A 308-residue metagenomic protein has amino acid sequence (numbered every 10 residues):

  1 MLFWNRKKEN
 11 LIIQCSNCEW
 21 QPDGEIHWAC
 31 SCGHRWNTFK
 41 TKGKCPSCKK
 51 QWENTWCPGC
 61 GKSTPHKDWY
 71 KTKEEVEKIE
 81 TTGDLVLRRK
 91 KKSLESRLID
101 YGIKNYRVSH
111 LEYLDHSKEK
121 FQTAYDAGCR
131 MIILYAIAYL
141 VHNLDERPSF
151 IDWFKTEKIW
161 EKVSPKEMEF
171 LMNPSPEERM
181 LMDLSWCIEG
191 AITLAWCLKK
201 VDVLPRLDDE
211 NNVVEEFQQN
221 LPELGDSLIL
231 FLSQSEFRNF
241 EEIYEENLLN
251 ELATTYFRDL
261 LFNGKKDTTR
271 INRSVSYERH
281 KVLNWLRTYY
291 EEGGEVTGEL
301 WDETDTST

Functional and structural regions predicted by a protein language model:
M1-N17, Q21, G61-T82: Short, intrinsically disordered terminal segments enriched in charged and Pro/Gly residues
K7, P22, N37, K49 (+2 more regions): Residue-level marker of regulatory loop/turn positions in helix-turn-helix DNA-binding domains and in histidine
N10-I12, E25-A29, R35, K42 (+1 more regions): Residues immediately within or flanking Cys/His clusters that coordinate Zn2+ in small zinc-binding modules
C15-C18, A29-C30, C45, C57-C60: Short cysteine-rich clusters marking metal-coordination/redox-active sites
E19-D23, H34-N37, W52-E53, T64: Cys/His-rich microdomains that often coordinate metals
K40-E74: Short metal-binding segments enriched for Cys and/or His
E77-T308: Extended, charge-rich alpha-helical interface modules
